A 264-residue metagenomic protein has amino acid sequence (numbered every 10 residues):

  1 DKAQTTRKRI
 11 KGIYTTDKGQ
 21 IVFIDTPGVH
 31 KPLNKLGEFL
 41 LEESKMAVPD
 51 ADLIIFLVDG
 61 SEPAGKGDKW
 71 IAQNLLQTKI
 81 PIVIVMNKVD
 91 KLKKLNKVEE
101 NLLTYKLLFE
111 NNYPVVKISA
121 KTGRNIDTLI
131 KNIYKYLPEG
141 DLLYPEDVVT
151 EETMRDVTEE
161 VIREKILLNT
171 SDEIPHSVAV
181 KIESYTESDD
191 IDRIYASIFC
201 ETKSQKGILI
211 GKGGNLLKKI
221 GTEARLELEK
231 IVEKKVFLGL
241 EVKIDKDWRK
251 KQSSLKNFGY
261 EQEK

Functional and structural regions predicted by a protein language model:
D1-G12, I24-T26, E233: Short beta-strand-centered segment that lines the nucleotide-binding/catalytic pocket of NTP-utilizing
A3-T5, P27-H30, G60-A64, V89-L92 (+5 more regions): Conserved nucleotide-binding/hydrolysis micro-motifs of P-loop NTPases
Q4-R7, G37, L41, V48 (+7 more regions): Amphipathic alpha-helical transducer elements in NTP-driven molecular machines
I10, D25, S44, I55 (+4 more regions): Conserved RecA-like P-loop NTPase ATPase core
I13-D17, P32, A47, A51-I54 (+8 more regions): Conserved, well-folded catalytic cores of nucleic-acid-processing and energy-transducing macromolecular machines
Y14-I24, E38-V115, T186-I191: Conserved C-terminal guanine-recognition region of P-loop GTPase G domains, centered on the G4
I80-V83, D90-D156: Canonical P-loop GTPase G-domain recognition
M154-K264: P-loop NTP-binding site
